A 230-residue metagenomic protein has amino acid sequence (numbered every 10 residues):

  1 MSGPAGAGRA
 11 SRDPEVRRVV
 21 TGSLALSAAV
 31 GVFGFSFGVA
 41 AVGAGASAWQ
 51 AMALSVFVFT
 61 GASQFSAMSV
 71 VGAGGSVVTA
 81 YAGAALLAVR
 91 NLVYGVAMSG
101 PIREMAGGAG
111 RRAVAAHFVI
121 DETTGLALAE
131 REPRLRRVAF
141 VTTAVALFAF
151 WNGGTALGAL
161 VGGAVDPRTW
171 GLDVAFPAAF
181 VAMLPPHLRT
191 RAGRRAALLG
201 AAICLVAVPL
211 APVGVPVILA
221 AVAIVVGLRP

Functional and structural regions predicted by a protein language model:
M1-V58, S69-A84: Helix-loop-helix hairpins and the membrane-proximal interhelical loops of multi-pass alpha-helical transport proteins
R9-V19, V42-W49, A73-V77, R103-G107 (+3 more regions): Short juxtamembrane and helix-loop transition motifs at transmembrane-helix boundaries in membrane proteins
R17-F33, A46-M52, F57-T60, D166-A182 (+2 more regions): Helical membrane-embedded segments and adjacent short helical loop/helix-boundary regions of multi-pass membrane
G38-V42, V71, S99, R103 (+5 more regions): Membrane-water interface at transmembrane helix exits
A51-L54, F65, A80-Y81, A113-V114 (+3 more regions): Alpha-helical transmembrane segments and their helix-entry boundary regions
F59-S63, L86-V93, A179-P185, C204-V206 (+1 more regions): Alpha-helical transmembrane segments and their membrane-interface exit regions
Y81-D173: Helix-loop-helix junctions within the multi-pass membrane cores of secondary transporters/permeases
L135-L219, V226: Membrane-embedded alpha-helical modules
